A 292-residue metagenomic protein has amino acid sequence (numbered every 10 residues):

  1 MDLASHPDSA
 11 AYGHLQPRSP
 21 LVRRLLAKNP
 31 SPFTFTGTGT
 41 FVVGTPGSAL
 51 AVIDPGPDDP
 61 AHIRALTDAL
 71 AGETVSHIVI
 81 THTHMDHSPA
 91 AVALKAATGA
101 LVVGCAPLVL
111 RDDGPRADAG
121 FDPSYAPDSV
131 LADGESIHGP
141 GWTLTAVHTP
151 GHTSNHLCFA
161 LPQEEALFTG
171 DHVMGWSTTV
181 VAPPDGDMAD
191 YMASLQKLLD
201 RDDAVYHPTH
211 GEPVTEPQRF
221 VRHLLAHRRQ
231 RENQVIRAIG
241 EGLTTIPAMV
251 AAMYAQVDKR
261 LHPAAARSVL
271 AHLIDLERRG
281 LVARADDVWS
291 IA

Functional and structural regions predicted by a protein language model:
D8-S9, G13-E73, C158-G170, G175: Conserved beta-strand hairpin/beta-sheet module of binuclear metal-dependent hydrolase folds, prominently
R18, A97-T98, D202: Short, structured coil segments at secondary-structure junctions
L21, L66, H210, V235 (+1 more regions): Residue-level signal for inorganic ion chemistry
F35-T36, P57-W142, E165, T215: Active-site HxH/HxHxD metal-binding segment of metal-dependent hydrolases
S48-V52, P57-D59, R116-A126, T143-E232: Metallo-beta-lactamase
T81-H87, H152, H210, H272: Histidine-centered divalent metal-coordination motifs
A100, R228, E232-I236, A266: Short, leucine-enriched amphipathic alpha-helices that occur as contiguous helical runs
R237-A292: C-terminal regulatory/interaction regions
